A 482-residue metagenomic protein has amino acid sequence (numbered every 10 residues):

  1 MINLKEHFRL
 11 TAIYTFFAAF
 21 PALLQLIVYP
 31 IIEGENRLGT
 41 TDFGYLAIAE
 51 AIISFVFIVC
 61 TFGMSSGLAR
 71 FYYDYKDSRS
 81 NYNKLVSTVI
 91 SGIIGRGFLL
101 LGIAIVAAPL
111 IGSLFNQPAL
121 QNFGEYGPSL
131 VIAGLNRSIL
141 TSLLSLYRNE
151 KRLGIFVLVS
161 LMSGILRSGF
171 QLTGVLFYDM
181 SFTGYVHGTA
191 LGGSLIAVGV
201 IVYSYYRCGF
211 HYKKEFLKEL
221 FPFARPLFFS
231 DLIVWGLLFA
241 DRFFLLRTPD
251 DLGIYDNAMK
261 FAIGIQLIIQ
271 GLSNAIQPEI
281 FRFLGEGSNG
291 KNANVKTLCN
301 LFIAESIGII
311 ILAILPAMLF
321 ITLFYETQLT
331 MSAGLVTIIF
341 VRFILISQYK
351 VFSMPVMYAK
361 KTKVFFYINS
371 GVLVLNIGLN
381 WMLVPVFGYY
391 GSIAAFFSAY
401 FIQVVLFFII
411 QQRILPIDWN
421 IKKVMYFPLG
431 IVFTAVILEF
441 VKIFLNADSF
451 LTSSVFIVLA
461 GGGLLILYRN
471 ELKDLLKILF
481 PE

Functional and structural regions predicted by a protein language model:
M1-H7, Y178, F182-G188, V198-L238 (+3 more regions): Interhelical loop/hinge segments that connect adjacent transmembrane helices in multipass membrane
M1-I27, S80-S87, K214-S230, S332 (+1 more regions): N-terminal membrane topogenesis motif
N3-S66, G97, L101-P109, A133 (+4 more regions): Signature of the first transmembrane helix
A19, Q25, T88-N116, G169-L176 (+6 more regions): Alpha-helical transmembrane segments of multi-pass membrane transport and lipid-handling proteins
P30, T61-D77, A258, A262-I303 (+1 more regions): Helix-loop junctions and terminal segments of transmembrane helices in multi-pass membrane transport/translocation
D42-T61, S91, R242-F243, G253-I269 (+3 more regions): Alpha-helical transmembrane segments of polytopic membrane transporters and translocases
G127-P128, V157-Y206, S370-N376, Y389-I410 (+2 more regions): Hydrophobic alpha-helical transmembrane segments
E439-E482: Membrane-proximal transmembrane or re-entrant/amphipathic helices at the cytosolic face
